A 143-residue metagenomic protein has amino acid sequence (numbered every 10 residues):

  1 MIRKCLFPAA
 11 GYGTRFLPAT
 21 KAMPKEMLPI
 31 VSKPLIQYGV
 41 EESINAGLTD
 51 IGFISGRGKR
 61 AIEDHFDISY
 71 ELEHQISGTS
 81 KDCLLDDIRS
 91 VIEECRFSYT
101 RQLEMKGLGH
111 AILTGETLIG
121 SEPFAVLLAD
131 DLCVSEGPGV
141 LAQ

Functional and structural regions predicted by a protein language model:
M1-F7, R15, P29, K33-L128 (+1 more regions): Conserved N-terminal catalytic core of the sugar/cofactor nucleotidyltransferase
Y12, M23, G58: A generic "binding-loop/recognition-motif" signal
K21-M27: Short glycine-enriched, charge-decorated loop/helix-capping segments at active-site entrances that position
V140-Q143: A short, amphipathic alpha-helix embedded in the catalytic core of nucleotide-handling enzymes
